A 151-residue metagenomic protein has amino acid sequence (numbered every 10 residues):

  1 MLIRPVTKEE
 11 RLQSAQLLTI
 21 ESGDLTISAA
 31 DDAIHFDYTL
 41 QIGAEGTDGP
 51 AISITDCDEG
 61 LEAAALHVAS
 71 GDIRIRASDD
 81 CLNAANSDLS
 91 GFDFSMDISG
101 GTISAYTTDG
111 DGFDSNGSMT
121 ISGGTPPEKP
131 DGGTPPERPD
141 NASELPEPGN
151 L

Functional and structural regions predicted by a protein language model:
M1-L151: A composition-driven surface/loop motif
